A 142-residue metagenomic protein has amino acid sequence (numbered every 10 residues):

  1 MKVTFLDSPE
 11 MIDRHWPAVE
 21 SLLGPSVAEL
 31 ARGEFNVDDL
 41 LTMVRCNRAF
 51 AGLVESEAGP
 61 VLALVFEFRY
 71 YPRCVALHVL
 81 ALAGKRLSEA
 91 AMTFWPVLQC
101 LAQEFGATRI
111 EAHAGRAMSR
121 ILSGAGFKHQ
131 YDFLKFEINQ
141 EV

Functional and structural regions predicted by a protein language model:
M1-F35: Short amphipathic alpha-helix that is part of the acyltransferase structural core
L30-F50: Active-site rim helix/loop that mediates acceptor-substrate recognition in acyltransferases
L41-T42, F68-R69, C100: Short, flexible, glycine/charge-rich loop motifs used to bind or transfer phosphoryl groups or to couple energy/partner
R45-S88: Conserved donor-binding loop and adjoining core beta-sheet/short helix segment in diverse acyl/aminoacyl transferases
C74-G124: Acyl-donor binding region in acyl/amide transferases
A112-R116, R120-V142: Active-site/acyl-donor-binding loops of N-acyltransferases
